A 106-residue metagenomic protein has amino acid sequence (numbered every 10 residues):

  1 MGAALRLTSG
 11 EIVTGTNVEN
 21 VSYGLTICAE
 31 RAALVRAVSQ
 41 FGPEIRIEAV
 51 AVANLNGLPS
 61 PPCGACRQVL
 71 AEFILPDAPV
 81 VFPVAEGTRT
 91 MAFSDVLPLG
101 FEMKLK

Functional and structural regions predicted by a protein language model:
M1-L7: Short beta-strand scaffold segments in enzyme catalytic cores
L7-S9, I74: Short loop/turn positions at the edges of beta-strands in beta-sheet-rich folds
N17-A32: Compact, glycine-rich, soluble single-domain proteins
A29-A49: Short, solvent-exposed cationic patches
I45-K106: C-terminal binding/interaction regions
